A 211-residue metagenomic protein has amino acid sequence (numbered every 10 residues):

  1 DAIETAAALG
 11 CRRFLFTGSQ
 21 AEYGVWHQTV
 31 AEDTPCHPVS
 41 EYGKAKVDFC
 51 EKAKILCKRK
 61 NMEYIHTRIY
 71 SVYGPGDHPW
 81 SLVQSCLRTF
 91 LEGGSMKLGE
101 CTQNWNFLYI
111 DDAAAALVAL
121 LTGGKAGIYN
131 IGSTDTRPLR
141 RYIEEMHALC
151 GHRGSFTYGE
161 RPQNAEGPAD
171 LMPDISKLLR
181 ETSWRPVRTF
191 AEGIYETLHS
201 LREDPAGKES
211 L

Functional and structural regions predicted by a protein language model:
D1-A6, K52-A53, A116, L120: Hydrophobic positions on the long internal alpha-helix of Rossmann-like NAD(P)-dependent oxidoreductase domains
D1-E41: Conserved Rossmann-fold NAD(P)-dependent oxidoreductase catalytic core, especially the SDR/UDP-sugar
G10-F14, N61-E63, S95, A126: Active-site loop of short-chain dehydrogenase/reductase
L15-S19, V39, R68-Y70, T102 (+1 more regions): Active-site beta-alpha turn of Rossmann-fold NAD(P)-dependent dehydrogenases/reductases
S19-V25, S71-D77, T136: Active-site proximal helix/loop that lines the substrate pocket of Rossmann-like NAD(P)-dependent oxidoreductase domains
Q28, E51-N106, I110-A114, E145-H147: NAD(P)-dependent short-chain dehydrogenase/reductase
A45-D48: Active-site helix of classical SDR
F90-L211: C-terminal substrate-binding subdomain of Rossmann-fold SDR/epimerase-dehydratase oxidoreductases
